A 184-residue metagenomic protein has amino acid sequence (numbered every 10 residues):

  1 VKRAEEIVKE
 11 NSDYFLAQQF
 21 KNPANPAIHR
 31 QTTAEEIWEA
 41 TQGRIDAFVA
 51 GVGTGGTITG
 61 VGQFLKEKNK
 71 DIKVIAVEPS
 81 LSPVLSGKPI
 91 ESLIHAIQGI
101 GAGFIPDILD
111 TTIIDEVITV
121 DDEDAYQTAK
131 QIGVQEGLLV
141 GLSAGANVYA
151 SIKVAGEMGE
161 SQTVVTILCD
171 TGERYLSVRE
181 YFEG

Functional and structural regions predicted by a protein language model:
V1, E5, E67-L142, R179-G184: Active-site/ligand-binding loops adjacent to catalytic centers
V1-E5, Q31-W38, T59-G62, I97 (+3 more regions): Predominant activation on well-ordered alpha-helical scaffold segments within soluble catalytic domains
N11-V52, Q63, T111, E123-L138: Active-site/ligand-binding-proximal alpha/beta "capping" segment
Q18-F20, G51, A76-E78, V165-C169: Short beta-strand segments
A47, K66, L138, L142 (+1 more regions): Terminal helix/beta-alpha structural elements that buttress the NAD(P)+-binding lobe
G51-G62, L85, S143-S151, Y175: Short glycine/serine/threonine-rich phosphate/pyrophosphate-binding segments that cradle anionic phosphate groups
I152-G184: Phosphate-binding loop/pocket of nucleotide- and phosphate-handling active sites
